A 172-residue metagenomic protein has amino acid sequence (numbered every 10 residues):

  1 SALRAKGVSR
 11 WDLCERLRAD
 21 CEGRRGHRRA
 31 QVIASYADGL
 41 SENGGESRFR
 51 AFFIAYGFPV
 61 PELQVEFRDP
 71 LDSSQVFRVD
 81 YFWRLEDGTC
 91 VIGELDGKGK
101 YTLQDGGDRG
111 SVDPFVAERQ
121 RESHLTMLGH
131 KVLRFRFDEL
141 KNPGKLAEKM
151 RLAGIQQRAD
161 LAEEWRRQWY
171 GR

Functional and structural regions predicted by a protein language model:
L3-R172: Surface segments flanking catalytic/ligand-binding clefts of nucleic-acid enzymes
